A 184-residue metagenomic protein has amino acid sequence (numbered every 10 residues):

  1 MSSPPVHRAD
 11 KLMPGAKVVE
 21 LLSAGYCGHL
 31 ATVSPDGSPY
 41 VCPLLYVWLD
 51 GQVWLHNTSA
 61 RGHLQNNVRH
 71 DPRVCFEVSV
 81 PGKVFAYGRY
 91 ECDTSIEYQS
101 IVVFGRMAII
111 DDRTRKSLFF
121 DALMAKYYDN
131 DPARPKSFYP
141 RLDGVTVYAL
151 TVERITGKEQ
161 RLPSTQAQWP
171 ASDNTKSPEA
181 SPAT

Functional and structural regions predicted by a protein language model:
M1-D10, P81-T184: Charged, gly/pro-rich active-site loop segments
S2-D50: An N-terminal domain-cap segment
L22, N67-V68, L123: A generic structural signal for nonpolar/aromatic side chains embedded in well-ordered alpha-helices
A24-G28, C42, L49-G51, H70-V74 (+2 more regions): A generic structural signal for short beta-strands and their flanking turns/coil linkers
P39-Y40, N67-R69, L162: Short glycine/proline-enriched turns and hinge-like loops at secondary-structure junctions
V47-V84: A short mixed-secondary-structure module that forms the rim of ligand-binding clefts
